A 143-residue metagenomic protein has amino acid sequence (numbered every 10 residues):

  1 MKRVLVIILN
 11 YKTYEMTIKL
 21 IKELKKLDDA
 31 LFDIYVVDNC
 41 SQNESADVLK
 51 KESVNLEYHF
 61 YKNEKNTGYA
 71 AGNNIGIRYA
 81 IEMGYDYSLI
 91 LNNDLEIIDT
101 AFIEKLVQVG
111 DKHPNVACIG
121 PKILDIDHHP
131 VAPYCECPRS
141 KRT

Functional and structural regions predicted by a protein language model:
R3-L5, D33: Cell-envelope/extracellular polymer assembly enzymes that use nucleotide-activated donors
I8-K19, C40: Active-site beta-to-alpha loop of glycosyltransferases that engages the nucleotide-sugar donor
M16, N43-E52: Acidic helix N-cap motif at the loop->helix transition within catalytic regions of sugar-transfer enzymes
K22-L31: Short, acidic, metal-binding catalytic loop of nucleotide-sugar glycosyltransferases
D38-D47, K65: A conserved acidic beta->alpha catalytic loop
E64-M83: Glycine-rich, basic loop-to-helix element that forms the pyrophosphate-binding segment of sugar-nucleotide handling
Y85-E96: Short beta-strand-to-loop acidic/aromatic patch adjacent to the donor-nucleotide binding site
I98-P133: Conserved donor NDP-sugar-binding/catalytic core segment of glycosyltransferases
